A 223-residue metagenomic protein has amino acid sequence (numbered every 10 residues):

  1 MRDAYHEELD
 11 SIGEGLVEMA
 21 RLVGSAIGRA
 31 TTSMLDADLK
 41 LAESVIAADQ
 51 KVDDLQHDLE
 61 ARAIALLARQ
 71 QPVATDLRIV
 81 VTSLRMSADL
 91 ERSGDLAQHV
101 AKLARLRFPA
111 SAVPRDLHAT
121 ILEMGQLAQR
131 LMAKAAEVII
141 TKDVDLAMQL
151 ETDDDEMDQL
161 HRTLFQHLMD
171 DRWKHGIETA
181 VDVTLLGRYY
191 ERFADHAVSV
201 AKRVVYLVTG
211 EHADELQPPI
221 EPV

Functional and structural regions predicted by a protein language model:
M1-V223: Cytosolic, long alpha-helical scaffolding segments
